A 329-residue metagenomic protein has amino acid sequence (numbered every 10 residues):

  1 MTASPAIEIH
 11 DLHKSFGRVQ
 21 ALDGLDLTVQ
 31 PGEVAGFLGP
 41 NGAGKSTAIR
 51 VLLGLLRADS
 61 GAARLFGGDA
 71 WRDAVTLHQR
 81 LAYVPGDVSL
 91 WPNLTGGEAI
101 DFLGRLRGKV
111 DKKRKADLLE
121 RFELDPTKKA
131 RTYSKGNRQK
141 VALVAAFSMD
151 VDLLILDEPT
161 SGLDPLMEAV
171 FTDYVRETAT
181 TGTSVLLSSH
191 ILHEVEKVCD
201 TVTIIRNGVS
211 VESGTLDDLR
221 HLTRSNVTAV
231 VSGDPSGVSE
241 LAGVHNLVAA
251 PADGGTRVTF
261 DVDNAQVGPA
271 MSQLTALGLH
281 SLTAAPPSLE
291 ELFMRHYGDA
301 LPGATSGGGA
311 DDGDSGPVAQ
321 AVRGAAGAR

Functional and structural regions predicted by a protein language model:
M1-H13, D299-R329: ABC-family P-loop ATPase nucleotide-binding domain
S4-I9, K14-N207, V211-E212: ABC transporter nucleotide-binding domains
F171-D261: ABC transporter nucleotide-binding domain
S225-G303: Short, charged/small-residue-rich alpha-helical element at the C-terminal edge of ABC transporter nucleotide-binding
